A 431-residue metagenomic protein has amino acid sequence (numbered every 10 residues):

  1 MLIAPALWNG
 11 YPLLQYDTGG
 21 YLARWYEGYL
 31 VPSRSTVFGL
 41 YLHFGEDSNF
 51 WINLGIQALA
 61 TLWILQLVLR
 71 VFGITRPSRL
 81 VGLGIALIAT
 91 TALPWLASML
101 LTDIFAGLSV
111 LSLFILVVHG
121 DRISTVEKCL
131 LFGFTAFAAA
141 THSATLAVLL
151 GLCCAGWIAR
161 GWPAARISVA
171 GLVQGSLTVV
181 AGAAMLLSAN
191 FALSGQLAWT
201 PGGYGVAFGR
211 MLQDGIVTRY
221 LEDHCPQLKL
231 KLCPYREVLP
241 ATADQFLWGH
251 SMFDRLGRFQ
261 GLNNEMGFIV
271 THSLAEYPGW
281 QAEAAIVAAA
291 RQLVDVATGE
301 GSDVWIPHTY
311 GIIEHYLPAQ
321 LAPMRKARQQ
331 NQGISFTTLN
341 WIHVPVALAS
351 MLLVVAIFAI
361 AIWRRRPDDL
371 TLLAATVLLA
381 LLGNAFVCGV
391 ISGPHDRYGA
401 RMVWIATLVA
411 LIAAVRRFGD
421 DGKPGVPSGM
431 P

Functional and structural regions predicted by a protein language model:
M1-L14, I88-A89, T178-N190, L382: Transmembrane signal-anchor helices characteristic of membrane glycosylation enzymes that use polyprenol
W8-L22, Y29-S48, L262: Extracytoplasmic catalytic/substrate-binding loops of multi-pass membrane glycan-assembly enzymes
Y16, N53-L59, L93-L113, V117 (+2 more regions): Multi-pass, polyprenyl lipid-linked donor-dependent membrane glycosyltransferases
F44-I56, V287-V377: Membrane-interface anchor segments at the N-terminal boundary of transmembrane helices in multi-pass membrane enzymes
W51-P77, I85, A89, L108 (+2 more regions): Transmembrane-helix motifs of polytopic, lipid-linked glycan transferases
F105-R122, E127-T135, L152-C153, A406-V409: Specific aromatic-rich, kink-prone transmembrane helix
K128-H142, T178-G182, L186: Membrane-interface alpha helices of multi-pass inner-membrane proteins
W199-L321: Membrane-proximal stem/loop segments at transmembrane-domain junctions that anchor or position
